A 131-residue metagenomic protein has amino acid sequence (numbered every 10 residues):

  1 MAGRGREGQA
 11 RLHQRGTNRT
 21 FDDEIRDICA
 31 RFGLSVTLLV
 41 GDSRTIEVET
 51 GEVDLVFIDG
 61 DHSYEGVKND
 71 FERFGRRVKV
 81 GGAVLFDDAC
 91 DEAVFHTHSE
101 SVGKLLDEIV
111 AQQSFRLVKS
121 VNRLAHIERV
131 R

Functional and structural regions predicted by a protein language model:
M1-R131: S-adenosylmethionine/decaboxylated-SAM
